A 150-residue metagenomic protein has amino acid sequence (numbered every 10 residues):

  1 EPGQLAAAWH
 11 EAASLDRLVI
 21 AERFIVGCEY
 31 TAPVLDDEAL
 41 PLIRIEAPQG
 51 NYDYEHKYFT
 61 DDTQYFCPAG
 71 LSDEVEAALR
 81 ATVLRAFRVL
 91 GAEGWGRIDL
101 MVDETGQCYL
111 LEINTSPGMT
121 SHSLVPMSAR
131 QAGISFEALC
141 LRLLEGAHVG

Functional and structural regions predicted by a protein language model:
E1-P2, S135: Alpha-helix N-cap recognition
P2-A81, V102-Y109: Phosphate-binding site of ATP-dependent enzymes
S72-G150: ATP-dependent carboxylate activation and anion-phosphoryl transfer catalytic cores that bind Mg-ATP to form
